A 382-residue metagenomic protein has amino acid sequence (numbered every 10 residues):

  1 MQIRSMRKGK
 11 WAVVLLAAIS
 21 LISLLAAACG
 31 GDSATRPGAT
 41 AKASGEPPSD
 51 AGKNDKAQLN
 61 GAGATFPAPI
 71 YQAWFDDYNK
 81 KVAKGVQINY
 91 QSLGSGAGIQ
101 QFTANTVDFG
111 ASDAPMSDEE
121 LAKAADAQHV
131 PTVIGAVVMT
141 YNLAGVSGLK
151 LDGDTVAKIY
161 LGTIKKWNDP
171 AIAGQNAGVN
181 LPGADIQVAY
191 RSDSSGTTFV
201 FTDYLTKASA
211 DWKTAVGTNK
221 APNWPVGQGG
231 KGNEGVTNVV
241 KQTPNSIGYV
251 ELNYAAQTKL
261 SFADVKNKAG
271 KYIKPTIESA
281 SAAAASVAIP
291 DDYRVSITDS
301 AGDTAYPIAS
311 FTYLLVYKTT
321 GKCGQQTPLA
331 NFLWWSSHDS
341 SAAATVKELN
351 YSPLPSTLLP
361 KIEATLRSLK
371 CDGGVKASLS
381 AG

Functional and structural regions predicted by a protein language model:
I3, W11, G30-G382: Flexible loop/hinge segments at secondary-structure junctions
K8-L21: Sec-dependent N-terminal signal peptides
S23-A28: C-terminal motif of bacterial Sec signal peptides marking the signal peptidase cleavage site
